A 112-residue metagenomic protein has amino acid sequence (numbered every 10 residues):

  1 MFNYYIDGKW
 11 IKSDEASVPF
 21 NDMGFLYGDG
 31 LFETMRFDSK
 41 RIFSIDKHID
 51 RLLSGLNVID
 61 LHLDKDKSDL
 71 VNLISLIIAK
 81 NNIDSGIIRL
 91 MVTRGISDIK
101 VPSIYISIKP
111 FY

Functional and structural regions predicted by a protein language model:
M1-Y112: Conserved alpha/beta cores of soluble small-molecule-handling proteins
